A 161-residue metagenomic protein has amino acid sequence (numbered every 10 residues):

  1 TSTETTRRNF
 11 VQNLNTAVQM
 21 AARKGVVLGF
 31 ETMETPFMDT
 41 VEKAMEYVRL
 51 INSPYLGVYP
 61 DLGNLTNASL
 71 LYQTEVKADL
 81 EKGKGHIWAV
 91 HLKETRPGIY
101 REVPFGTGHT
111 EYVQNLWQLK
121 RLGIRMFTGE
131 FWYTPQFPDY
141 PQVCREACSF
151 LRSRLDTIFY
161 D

Functional and structural regions predicted by a protein language model:
T1-V58: Active-site acidic/histidine proton-transfer and metal-coordination neighborhood in alpha/beta enzyme cores
N15, M38-D161: Histidine-acidic metal/acid-base catalytic patches
